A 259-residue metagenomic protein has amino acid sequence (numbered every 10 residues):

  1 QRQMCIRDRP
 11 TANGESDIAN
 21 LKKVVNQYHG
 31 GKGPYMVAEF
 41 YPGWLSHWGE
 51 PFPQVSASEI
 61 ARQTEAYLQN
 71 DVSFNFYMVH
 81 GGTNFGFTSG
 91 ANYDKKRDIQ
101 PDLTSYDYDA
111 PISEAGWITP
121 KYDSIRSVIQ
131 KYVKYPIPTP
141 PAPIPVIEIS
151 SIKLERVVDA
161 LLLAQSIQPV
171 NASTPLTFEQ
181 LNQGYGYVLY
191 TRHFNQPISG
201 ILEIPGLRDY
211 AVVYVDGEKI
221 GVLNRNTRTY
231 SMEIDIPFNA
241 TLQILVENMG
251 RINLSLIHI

Functional and structural regions predicted by a protein language model:
R2-I6, I259: Short, small-residue-biased leader/transition segments that mark boundaries at the very start of proteins
S16-P111: Catalytic-core region of carbohydrate-active enzymes that cleave or remodel glycosidic bonds
G81, S113, V128-V133, I137-I149 (+2 more regions): An acidic-aromatic loop/edge-strand motif
P141-P169: Predominantly extracellular/luminal regions of secreted and cell-surface proteins, especially disulfide-bonded
A160-Y190: Edge strands and adjacent loops of beta-rich recognition modules
R192, R228-M232: Short strand-edge motifs at loop-to-beta-strand transitions and within beta-strands of extracellular beta-rich domains
G200-Y214, L242: Aromatic-lined ligand-binding clefts that engage carbohydrates, nucleic acids, or primary amines
Y214-I220: Short strand-turn-strand beta-turns centered on an Asx-Gly dipeptide
